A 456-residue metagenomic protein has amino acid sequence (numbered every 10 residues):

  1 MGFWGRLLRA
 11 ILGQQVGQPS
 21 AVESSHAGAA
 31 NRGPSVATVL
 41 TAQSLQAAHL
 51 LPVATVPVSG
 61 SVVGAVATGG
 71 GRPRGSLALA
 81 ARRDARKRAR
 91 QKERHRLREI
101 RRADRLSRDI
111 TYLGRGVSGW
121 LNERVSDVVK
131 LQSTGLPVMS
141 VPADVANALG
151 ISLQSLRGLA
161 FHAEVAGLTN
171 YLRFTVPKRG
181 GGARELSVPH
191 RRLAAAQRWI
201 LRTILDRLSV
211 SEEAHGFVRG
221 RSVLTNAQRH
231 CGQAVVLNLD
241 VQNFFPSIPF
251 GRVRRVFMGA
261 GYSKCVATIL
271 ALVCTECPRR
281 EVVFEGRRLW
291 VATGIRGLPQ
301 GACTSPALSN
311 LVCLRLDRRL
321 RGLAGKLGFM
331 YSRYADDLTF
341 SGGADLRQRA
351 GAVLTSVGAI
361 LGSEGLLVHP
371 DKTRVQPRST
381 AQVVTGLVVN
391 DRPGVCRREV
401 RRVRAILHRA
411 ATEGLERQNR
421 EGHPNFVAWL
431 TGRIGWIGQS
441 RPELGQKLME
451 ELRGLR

Functional and structural regions predicted by a protein language model:
M1-V176, P189-L205, A214-V235, P246 (+5 more regions): Right-hand nucleic-acid polymerase module
G182-R184, L193: Reverse-transcribing Pol proteins
V210-S211, L323-G328, S363-L367: Short secondary-structure junctions
N238-Q242, G301, S305, L320 (+2 more regions): Catalytic palm active-site di-aspartate
M258-G261, K326: Membrane interface segments of multi-pass transport proteins and intramembrane proteases
